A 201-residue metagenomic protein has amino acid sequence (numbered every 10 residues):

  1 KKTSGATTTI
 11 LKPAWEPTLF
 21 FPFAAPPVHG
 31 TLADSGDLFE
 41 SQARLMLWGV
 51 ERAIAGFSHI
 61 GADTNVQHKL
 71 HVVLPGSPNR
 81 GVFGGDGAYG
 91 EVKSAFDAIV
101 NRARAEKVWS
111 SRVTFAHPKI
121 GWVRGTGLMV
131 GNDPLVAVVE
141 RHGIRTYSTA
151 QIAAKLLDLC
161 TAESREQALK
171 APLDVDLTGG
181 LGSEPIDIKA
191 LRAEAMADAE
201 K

Functional and structural regions predicted by a protein language model:
K2-P22: A glycine-rich helix->loop->beta "capping" turn within Rossmann-like NAD(P)(H)-dependent oxidoreductase domains
G5, E16, D34-D37, E51 (+9 more regions): Acidic-enriched, low-complexity/disordered segments with a strong bias for Aspartate over Glutamate
F23-V139: Catalytic loop of short-chain dehydrogenase/reductase
H117, G121-V123, V130-D198: C-terminal helical subdomain
